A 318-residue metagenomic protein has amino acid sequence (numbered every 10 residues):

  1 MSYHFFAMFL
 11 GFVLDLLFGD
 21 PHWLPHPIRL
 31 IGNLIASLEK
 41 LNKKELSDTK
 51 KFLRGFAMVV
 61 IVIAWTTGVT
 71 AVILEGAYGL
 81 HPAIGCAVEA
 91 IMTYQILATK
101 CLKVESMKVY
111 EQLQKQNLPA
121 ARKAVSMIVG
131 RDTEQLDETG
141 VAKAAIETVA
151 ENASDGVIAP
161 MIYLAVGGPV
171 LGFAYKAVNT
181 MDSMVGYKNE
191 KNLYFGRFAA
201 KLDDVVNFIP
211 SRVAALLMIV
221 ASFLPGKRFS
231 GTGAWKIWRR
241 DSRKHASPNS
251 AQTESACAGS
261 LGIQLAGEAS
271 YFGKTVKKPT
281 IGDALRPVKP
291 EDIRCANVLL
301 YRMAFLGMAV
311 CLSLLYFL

Functional and structural regions predicted by a protein language model:
M1-A174, V178, G186-L318: Hydrophobic alpha-helical transmembrane segments
S183: Glycine-rich phosphate/dinucleotide-binding loop and adjoining beta-alpha-beta core of small-molecule
